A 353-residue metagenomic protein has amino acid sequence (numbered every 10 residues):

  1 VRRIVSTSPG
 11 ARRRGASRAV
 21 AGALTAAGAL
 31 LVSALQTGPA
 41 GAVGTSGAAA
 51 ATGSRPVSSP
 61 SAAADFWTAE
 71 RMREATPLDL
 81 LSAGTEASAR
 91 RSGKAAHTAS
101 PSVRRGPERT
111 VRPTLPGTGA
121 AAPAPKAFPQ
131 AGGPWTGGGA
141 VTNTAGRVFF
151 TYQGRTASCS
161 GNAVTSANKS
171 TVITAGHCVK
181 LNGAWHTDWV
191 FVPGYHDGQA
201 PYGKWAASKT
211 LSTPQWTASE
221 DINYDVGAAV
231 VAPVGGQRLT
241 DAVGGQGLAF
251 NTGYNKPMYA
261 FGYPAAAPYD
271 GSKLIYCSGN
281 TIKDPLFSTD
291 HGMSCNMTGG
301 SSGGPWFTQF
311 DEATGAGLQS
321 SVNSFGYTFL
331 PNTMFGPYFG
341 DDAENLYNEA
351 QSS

Functional and structural regions predicted by a protein language model:
V1-G44: Secretory targeting and sorting signals
R2-I4, L35-T165: Protease-domain processing segments flanking chymotrypsin-fold serine proteases, especially trypsin-like
K126-T156, V164-T165, W189-Q237: Conserved catalytic-core segment of clan PA serine endopeptidases
G137-H196, S278-L286, S294, G336: Catalytic histidine site
C178-V179, Y195-G198, P233-G236, P264-A266 (+2 more regions): Acidic glycine-/aspartate-rich tracts in secreted/extracellular proteins
A207, I222-V226, V230-S294: Chymotrypsin/trypsin-fold serine protease catalytic domain
N296-V322: Catalytic nucleophile loop of clan PA
S320, G326-S353: C-terminal cap/linker of serine protease catalytic domains
